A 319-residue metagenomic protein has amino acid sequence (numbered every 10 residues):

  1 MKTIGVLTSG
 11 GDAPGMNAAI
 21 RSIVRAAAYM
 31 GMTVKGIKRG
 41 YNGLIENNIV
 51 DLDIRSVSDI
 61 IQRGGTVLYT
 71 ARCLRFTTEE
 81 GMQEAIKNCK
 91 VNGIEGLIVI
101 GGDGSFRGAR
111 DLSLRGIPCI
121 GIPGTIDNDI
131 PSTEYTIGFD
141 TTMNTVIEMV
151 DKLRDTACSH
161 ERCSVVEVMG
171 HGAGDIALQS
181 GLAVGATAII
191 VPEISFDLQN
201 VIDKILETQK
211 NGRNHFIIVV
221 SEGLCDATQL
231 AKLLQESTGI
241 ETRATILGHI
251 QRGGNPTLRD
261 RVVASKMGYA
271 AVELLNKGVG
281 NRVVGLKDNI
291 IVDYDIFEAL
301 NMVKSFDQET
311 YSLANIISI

Functional and structural regions predicted by a protein language model:
M1-I45: N-terminal phosphate-binding or glycine-rich loops at protein starts, especially the Walker A/P-loop of NTPases
S9-D12, I37-N42, R72-C73, G102-G104 (+7 more regions): Short, ordered loop/turn segments at secondary-structure junctions
A18-I23, G104-I117, A177: Short Gly/Thr/Asp-enriched flexible loops that form oxyanion-binding sites at enzyme active sites
M32-K38, T156-C163, F216-I218, E241-L247 (+1 more regions): Flexible, glycine/charged-enriched surface loops at secondary-structure junctions
L44-L97, G104-S105, I137-N144, E148 (+1 more regions): Glycine-rich oxoanion-binding loops at beta->alpha junctions
V99-G101, D111, P118, F139-E241: Accessory alpha-helical/coil subdomains and C-terminal extensions that flank or cap enzyme catalytic cores
D226, L234-I319: C-terminal non-catalytic interaction/assembly regions of soluble proteins
